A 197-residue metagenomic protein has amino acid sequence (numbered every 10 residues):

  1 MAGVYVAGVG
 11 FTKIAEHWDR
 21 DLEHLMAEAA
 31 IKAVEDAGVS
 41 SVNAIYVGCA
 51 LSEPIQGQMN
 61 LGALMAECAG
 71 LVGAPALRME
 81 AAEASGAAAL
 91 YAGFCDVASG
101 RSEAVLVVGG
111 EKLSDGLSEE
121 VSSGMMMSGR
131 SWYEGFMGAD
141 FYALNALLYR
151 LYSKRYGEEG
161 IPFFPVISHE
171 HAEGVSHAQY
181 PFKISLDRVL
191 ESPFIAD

Functional and structural regions predicted by a protein language model:
M1-V6: Extreme N-terminal starter segment of soluble prokaryotic enzymes
G10-I31, C49-P54, P75-A88, M137-Y142: Active-site pocket-shaping loop/turn-to-helix segments
E16, E35, E67, R150 (+1 more regions): Short polybasic/polar patches that bind polyanions
R20-A27, S41, Y46, S52-E53 (+4 more regions): Metallocofactor- and cofactor-centric catalytic cores in central/energy metabolism, strongly enriched
E23-G38, L61, A89, N145-Y149: Short, well-ordered amphipathic alpha-helical segments that serve as non-catalytic structural scaffolds within diverse
V39-S40, Q56, L71-D197: Acyl-thioester C-C bond-transforming condensing/cleaving domain
G62-A74: Short, structured active-site "lid" loops
